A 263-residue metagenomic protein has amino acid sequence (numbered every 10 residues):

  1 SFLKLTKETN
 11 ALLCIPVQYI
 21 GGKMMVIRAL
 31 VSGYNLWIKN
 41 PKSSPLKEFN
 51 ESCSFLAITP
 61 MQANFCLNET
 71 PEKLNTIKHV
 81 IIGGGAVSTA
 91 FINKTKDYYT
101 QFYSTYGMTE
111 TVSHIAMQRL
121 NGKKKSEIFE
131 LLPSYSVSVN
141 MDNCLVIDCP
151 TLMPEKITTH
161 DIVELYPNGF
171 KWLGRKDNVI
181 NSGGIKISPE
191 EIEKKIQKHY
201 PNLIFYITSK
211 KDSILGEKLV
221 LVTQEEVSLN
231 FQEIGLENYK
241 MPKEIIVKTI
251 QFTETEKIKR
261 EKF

Functional and structural regions predicted by a protein language model:
S1-K7: Conserved structural elements of the adenylate-forming
N10-F65: AMP-binding/adenylate-forming
F55-A57, I81, V222: Structural motif
E69-K123: Gly/Ser/Thr-rich phosphate-binding loop
A86, A116-T158: Adenylate-forming AMP-binding core of the ANL superfamily, especially NRPS adenylation
Y103-E110, F129-L131, I207-K211, I246: Beta-strand->loop->alpha-helix junctions that form or flank phosphate-binding loops in nucleotide-handling enzymes
I157-K240: AMP-binding/adenylate-forming catalytic core of the ANL superfamily
V220-V222, Q232-F263: Conserved C-terminal "lid"/linker of ANL adenylate-forming enzymes
